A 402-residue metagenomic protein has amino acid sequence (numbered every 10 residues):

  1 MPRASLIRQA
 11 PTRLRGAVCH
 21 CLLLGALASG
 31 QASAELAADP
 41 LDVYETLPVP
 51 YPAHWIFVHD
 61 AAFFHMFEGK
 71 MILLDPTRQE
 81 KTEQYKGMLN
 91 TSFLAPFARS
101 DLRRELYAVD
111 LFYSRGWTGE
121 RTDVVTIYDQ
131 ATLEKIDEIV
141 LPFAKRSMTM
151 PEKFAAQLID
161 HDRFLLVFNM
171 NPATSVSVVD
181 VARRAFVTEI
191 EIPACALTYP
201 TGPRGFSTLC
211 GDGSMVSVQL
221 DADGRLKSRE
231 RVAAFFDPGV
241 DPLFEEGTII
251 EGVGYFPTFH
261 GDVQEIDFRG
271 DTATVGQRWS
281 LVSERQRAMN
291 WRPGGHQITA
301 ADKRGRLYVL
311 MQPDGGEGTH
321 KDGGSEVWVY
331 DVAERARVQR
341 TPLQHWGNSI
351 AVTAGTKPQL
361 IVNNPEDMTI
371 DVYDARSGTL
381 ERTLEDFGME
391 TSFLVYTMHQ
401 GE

Functional and structural regions predicted by a protein language model:
L36-P40, E80-L89, E134-S147, R183-I190 (+5 more regions): A short beta-strand motif characteristic of beta-propeller blades
A38-T46, N90-R99, R146-Q157, I192-P203 (+4 more regions): Repeated scaffold domains used in trafficking and secretory/extracellular systems, primarily beta-propellers
P50-F63, A108-T122, V309-G324: Short, conserved, GDST-rich strand-edge loop motifs in beta-rich repeat architectures
P52-H54, L102-R104, H161-R163, P203-R204 (+3 more regions): Short coil/turn segments that connect the beta-strands within blades of beta-propeller domains
A62-H65, F112-W117, P172-A173, G213-M215 (+3 more regions): Short glycine/acidic-enriched loop and turn motifs that connect beta-strands
P76-Q79, Q130-T132, D180-R184, L220-D223 (+3 more regions): Short loop/turn segments that connect beta-strands within beta-propeller blades
T132-S175, R183-L197: Asp-box/WD-like beta-propeller blade repeats and closely related beta-sheet repeat scaffolds
W291-V332, R340-T356: Loop/turn-rich, solvent-exposed surfaces of beta-rich toroidal or solenoidal domains
